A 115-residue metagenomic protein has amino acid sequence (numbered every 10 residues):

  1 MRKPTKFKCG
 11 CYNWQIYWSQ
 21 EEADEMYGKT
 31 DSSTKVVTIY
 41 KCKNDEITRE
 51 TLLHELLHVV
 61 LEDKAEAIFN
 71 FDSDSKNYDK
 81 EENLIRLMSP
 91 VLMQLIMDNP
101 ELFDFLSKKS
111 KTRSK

Functional and structural regions predicted by a protein language model:
M1-I47, D63-K115: Metalloprotease/metallohydrolase-associated module, dominated by Zn2+-dependent proteases
E50-E62: Active-site recognition of the HExxH zinc-binding catalytic motif
